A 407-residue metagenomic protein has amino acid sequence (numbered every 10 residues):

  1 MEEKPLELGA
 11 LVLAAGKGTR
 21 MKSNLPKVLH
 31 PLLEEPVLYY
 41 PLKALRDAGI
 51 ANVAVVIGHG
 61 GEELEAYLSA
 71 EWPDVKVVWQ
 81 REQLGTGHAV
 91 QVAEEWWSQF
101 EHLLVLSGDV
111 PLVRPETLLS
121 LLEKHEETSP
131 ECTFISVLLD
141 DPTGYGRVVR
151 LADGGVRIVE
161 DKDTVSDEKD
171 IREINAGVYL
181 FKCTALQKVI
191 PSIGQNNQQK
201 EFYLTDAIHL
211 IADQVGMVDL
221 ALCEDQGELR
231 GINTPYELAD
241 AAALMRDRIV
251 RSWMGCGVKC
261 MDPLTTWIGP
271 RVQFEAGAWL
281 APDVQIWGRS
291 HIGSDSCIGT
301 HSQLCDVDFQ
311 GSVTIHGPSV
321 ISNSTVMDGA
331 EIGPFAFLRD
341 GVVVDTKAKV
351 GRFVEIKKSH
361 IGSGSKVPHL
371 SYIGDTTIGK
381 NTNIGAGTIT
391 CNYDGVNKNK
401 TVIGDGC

Functional and structural regions predicted by a protein language model:
M1-G9, P36-E123, E127: Conserved N-terminal catalytic core of the sugar/cofactor nucleotidyltransferase
M1-S23: N-terminal nucleotide-binding beta1-loop-alpha1 segment
E2-L6, R172-E275: Conserved alpha/beta core of the MobA/IspD/sugar-nucleotide pyrophosphorylase nucleotidyltransferase superfamily
A14, I57, S107, S136-V137: Short beta-strand/turn micro-motifs composed of small residues that flank or help shape donor/cofactor-binding pockets
N24-Y40: Short catalytic helix/loop segments, enriched in acidic residues and glycine and frequently bearing histidine
P31, L112, L180, G231-I232 (+1 more regions): Short aromatic/basic micro-patch
V113-Q199, T205-A207, A212-D219: Conserved core of the sugar-phosphate nucleotidyltransferase
K259-C407: Structural signal for interior beta-strand "rungs" in well-ordered beta-sheet cores of soluble enzyme domains
